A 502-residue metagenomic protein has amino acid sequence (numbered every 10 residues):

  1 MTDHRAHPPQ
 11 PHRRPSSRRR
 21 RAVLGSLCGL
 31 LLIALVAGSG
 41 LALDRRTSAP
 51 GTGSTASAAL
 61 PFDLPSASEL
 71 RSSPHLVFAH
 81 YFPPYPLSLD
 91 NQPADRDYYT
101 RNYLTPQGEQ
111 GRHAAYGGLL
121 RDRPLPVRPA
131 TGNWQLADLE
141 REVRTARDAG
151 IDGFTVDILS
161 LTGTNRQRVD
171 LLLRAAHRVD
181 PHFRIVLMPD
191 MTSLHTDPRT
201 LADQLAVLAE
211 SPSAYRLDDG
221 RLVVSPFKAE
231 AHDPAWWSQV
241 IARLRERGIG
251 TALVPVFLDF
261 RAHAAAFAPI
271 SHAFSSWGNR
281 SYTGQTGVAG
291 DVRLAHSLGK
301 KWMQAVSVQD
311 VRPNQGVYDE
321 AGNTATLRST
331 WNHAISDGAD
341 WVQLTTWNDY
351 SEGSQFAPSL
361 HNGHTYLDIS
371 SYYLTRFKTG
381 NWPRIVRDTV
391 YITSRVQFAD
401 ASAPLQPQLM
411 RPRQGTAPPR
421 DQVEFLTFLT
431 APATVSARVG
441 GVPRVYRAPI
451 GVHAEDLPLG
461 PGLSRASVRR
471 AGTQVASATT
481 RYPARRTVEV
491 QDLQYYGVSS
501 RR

Functional and structural regions predicted by a protein language model:
M1-P8: N-terminal intrinsically disordered, acidic low-complexity segments at the extreme N-terminus
P9-L30: N-terminal export and membrane-targeting signals
R20, L30-I33, G40, M303: Low-complexity, intrinsically disordered short peptide segments enriched in small/polar/basic residues
A34-A58: C-terminal region of N-terminal signal peptides and the immediate post-cleavage residues of exported proteins
G51-V423, L429-R502: Glycan-processing catalytic domains of CAZymes
